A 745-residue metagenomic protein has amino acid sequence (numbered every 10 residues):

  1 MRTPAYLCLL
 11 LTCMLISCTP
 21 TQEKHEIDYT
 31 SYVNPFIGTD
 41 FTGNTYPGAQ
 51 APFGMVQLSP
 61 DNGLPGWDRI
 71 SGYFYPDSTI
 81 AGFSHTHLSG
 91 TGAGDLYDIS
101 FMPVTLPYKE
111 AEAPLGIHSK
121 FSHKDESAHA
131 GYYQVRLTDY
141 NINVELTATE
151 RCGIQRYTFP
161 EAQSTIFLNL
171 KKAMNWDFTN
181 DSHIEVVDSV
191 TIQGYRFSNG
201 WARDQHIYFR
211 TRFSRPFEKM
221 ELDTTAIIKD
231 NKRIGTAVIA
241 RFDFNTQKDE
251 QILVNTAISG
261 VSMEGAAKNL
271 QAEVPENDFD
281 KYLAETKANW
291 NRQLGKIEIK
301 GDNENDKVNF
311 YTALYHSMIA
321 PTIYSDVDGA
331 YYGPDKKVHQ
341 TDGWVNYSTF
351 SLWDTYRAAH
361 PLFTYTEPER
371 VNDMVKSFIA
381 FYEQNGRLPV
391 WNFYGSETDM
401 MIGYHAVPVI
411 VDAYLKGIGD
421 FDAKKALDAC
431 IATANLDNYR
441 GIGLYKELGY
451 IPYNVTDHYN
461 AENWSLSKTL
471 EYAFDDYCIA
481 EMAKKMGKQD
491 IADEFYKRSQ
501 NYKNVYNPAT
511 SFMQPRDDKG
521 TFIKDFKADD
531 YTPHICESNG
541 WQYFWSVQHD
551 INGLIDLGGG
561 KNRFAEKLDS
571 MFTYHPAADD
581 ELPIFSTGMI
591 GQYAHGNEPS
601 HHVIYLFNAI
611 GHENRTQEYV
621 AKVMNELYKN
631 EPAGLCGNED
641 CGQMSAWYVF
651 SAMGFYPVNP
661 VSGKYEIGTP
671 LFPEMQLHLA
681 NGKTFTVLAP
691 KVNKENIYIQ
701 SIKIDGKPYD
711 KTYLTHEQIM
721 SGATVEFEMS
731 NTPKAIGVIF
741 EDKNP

Functional and structural regions predicted by a protein language model:
R2-L9: Sec-dependent signal peptide recognition, specifically the positively charged N-region followed immediately by
L15-S17: C-terminal motif of bacterial Sec signal peptides marking the signal peptidase cleavage site
E23-H360, T364-P408, Y414-L470, E481-N504 (+7 more regions): Accessory carbohydrate-recognition regions in carbohydrate-active enzymes
D475: ATP-dependent phospho-/nucleotidyl transfer catalytic cores
Y698: Extracellular attachment/recognition segments
